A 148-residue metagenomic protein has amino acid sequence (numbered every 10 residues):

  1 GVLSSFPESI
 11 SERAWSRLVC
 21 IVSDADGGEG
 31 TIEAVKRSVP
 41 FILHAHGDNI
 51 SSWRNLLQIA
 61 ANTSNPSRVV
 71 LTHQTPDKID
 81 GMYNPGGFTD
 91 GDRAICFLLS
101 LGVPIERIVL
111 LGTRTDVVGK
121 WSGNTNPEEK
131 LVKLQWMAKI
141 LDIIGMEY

Functional and structural regions predicted by a protein language model:
G1-V103: Acidic/Gly/His-enriched mid-domain segments of enzyme catalytic cores or analogous surface patches that mediate
I108-Y148: C-terminal functional extensions of proteins
